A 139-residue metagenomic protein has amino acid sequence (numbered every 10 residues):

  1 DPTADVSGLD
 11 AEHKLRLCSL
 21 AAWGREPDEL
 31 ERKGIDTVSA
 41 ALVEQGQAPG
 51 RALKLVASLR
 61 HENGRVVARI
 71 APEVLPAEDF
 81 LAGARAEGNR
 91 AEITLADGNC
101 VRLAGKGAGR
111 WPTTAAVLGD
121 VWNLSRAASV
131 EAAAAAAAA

Functional and structural regions predicted by a protein language model:
D1-G83, G88-R90: Substrate-binding/catalytic subdomain of NAD(P)-dependent oxidoreductase enzymes
T3, Q45, S58-R60, V66-A139: Catalytic, metal-anchored helix/loop core of enzyme active sites in primary metabolism
